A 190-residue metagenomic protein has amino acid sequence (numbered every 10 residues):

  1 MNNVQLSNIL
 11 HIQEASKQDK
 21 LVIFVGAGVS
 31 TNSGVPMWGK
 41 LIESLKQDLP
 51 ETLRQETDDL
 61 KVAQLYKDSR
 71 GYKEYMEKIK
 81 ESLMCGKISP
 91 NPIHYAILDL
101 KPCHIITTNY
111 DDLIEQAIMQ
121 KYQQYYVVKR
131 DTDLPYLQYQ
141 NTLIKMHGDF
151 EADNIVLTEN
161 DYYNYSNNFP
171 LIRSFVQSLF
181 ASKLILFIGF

Functional and structural regions predicted by a protein language model:
M1-L184, I188-F190: Conserved catalytic-core helix/loop/strand module for nucleotide-ribose chemistry
